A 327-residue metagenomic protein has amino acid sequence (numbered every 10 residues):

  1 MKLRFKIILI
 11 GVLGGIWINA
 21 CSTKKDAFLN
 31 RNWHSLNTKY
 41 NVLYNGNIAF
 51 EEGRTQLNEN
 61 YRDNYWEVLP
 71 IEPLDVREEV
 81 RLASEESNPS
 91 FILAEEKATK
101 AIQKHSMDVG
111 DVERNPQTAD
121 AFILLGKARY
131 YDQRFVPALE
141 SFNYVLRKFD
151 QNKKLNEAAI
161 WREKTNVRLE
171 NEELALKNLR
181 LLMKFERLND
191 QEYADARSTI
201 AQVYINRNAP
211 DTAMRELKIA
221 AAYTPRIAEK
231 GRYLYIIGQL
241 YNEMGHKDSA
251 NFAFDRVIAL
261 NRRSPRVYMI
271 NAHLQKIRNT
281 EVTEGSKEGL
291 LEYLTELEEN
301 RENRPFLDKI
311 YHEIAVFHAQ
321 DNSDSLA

Functional and structural regions predicted by a protein language model:
M1-C21: Sec-dependent bacterial lipoprotein signal peptides
K2, A20-A327: Acidic, polar-rich low-complexity tracts and alpha-helical solenoid repeat scaffolds
